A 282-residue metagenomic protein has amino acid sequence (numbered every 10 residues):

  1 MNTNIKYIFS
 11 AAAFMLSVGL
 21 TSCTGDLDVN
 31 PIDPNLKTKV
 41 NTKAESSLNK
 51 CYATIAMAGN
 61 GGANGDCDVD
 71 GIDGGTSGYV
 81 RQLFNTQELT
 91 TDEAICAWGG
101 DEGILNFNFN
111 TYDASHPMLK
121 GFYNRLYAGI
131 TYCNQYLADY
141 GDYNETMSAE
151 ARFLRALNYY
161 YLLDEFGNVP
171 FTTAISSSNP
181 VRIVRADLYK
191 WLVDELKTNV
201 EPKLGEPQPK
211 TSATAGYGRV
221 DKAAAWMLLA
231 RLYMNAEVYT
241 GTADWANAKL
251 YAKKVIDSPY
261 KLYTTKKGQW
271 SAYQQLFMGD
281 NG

Functional and structural regions predicted by a protein language model:
M1-P31: Bacterial Sec-dependent N-terminal signal peptides
C23-Y79, S271: Membrane-proximal, proline-rich intrinsically disordered regions
E45, N49, A53, A58-G59 (+3 more regions): Conserved, well-structured interaction surfaces
L163-E165, P170, N235-G241: Short coil/turn linking the two alpha-helices of tandem helical-hairpin repeats
R231-V238, K249-G282: Polar, glycine-rich mid-to-C-terminal structural blocks that act as macromolecule-binding/assembly scaffolds
